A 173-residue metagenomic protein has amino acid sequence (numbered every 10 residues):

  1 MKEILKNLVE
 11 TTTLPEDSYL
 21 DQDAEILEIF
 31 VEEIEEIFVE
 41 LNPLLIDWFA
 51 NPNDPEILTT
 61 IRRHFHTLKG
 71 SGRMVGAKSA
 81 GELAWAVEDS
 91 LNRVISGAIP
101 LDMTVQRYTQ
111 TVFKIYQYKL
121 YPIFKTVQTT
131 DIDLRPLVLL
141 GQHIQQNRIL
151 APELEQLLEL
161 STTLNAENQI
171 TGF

Functional and structural regions predicted by a protein language model:
M1-F173: Non-catalytic helical tethers at domain boundaries
